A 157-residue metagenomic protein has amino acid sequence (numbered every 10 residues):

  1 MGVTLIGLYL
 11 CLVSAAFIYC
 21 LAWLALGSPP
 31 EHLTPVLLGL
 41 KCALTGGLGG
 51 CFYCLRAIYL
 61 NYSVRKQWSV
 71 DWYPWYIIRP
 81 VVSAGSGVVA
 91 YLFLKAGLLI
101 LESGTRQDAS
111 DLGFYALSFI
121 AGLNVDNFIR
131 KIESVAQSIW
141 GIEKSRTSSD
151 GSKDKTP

Functional and structural regions predicted by a protein language model:
M1-F114, R130-P157: N-terminal soluble segments of membrane proteins
I120, N124: Nuclease catalytic cores that cleave nucleic-acid phosphodiester bonds, predominantly acidic two-metal-ion
